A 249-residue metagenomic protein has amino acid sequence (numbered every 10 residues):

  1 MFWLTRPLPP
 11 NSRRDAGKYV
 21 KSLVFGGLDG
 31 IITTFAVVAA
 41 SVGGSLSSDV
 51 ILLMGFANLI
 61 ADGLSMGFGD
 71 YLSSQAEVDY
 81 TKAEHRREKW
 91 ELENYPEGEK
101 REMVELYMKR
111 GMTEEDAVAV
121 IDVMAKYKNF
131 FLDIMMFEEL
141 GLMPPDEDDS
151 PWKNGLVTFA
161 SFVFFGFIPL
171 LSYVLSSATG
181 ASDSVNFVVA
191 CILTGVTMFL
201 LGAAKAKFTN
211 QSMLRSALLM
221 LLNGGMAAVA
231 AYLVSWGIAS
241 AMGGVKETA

Functional and structural regions predicted by a protein language model:
M1-D15, Y19-V20, S74-T158: Cytosol/matrix-facing amphipathic helices and coiled-coil assembly/linker segments of eukaryotic membrane proteins
M1-S73: Internal alpha-helical transmembrane segments
Y19-V37, P144-L171: Transmembrane alpha-helical segments and their cytosolic interface motifs in multi-pass membrane proteins
K21-G26, V50-N58, D62, M66 (+6 more regions): Alpha-helical transmembrane segments of multi-pass membrane proteins, especially transporters and channels
D29, F68, Y107, A117 (+3 more regions): Residue-level signature of catalytic and energy-coupling elements of molecular machines, predominantly ATP/GTP-dependent
I31-F35, D62-Y71, F130, I134 (+5 more regions): Transmembrane alpha-helical segments of multi-pass membrane transport proteins and ion-pumping complexes
T33-V50, F164-D183: Juxtamembrane "helix exit" motif at the C-terminal ends of alpha-helical transmembrane segments in multi-pass membrane
I168-A249: Alpha-helical transmembrane anchor segments
